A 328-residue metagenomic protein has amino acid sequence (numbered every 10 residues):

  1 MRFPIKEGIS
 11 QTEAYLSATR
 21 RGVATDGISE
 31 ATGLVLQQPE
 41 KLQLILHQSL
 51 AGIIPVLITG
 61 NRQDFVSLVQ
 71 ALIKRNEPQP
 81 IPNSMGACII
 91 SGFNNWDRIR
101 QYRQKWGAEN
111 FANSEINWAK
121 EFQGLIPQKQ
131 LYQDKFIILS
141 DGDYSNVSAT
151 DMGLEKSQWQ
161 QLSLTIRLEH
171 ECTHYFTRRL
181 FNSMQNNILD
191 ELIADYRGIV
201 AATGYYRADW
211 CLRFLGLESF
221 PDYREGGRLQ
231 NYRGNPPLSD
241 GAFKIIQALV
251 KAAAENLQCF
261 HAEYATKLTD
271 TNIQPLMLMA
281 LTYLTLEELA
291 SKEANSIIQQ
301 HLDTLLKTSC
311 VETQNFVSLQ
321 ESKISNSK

Functional and structural regions predicted by a protein language model:
M1-V66, Q299-C310: N-terminal low-structure segments adjacent to metalloprotease catalytic domains across cellular compartments
I45, S49-W159: Active-site scaffold of zinc-dependent metalloenzymes
M152-E169, G241: An acidic intrinsically disordered interaction segment
G153-S157, F176-L189: Short helix/strand-bridging catalytic loops that position acidic/His residues to coordinate divalent metals and engage
L162-R179, E191: Active-site recognition of the HExxH zinc-binding catalytic motif
I188-T203: An active-site-proximal "capping" alpha-helix that borders the catalytic cofactor pocket
Y205-F316: Long, well-structured alpha-helical subdomains associated with metal-dependent extracellular/ecto-lumenal hydrolases
V311-Q314, L319-K328: Short, basic, low-complexity termini and linkers enriched in Ser/Thr/Gly/Pro that act as targeting/leader peptides
